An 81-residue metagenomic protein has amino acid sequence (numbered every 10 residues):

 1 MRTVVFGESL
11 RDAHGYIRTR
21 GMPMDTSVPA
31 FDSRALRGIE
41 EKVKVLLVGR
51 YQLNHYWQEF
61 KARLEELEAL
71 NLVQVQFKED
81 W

Functional and structural regions predicted by a protein language model:
M1, E41-K44, V73: Short coil/turn segments at beta-strand junctions that form active-site/ligand-binding loops
M1-F31: Conserved P-loop
V5-G7, L46-R50, Q76-K78: Conserved beta-strand segments of the P-loop GTPase G domain that flank and frequently precede/overlap
L10-D12, Q52-N54, W81: Conserved nucleotide-binding/hydrolysis micro-motifs of P-loop NTPases
T19-E68: Conserved RecA-like ASCE ATPase "motif II neighborhood" in helicase/translocase motors
N71-W81: Interdomain motor-coupling "hinge/lid" segment immediately C-terminal to the ATP-binding subdomain of NTP-driven enzymes
